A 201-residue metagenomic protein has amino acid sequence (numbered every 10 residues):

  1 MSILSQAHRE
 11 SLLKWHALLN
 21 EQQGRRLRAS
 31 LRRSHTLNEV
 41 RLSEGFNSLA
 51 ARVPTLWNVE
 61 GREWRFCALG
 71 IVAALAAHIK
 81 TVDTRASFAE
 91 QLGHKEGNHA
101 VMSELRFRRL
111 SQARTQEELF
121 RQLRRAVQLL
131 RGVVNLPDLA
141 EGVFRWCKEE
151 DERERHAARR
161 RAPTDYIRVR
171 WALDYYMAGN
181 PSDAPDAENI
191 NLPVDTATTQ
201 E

Functional and structural regions predicted by a protein language model:
S2-I3: Extended repeat-based interaction scaffolds and adjacent low-complexity, acidic/S/T/P-biased segments that form broad
R9-E201: Basic, alpha-helical nucleic-acid-binding regions used in initiation and control of genome expression
